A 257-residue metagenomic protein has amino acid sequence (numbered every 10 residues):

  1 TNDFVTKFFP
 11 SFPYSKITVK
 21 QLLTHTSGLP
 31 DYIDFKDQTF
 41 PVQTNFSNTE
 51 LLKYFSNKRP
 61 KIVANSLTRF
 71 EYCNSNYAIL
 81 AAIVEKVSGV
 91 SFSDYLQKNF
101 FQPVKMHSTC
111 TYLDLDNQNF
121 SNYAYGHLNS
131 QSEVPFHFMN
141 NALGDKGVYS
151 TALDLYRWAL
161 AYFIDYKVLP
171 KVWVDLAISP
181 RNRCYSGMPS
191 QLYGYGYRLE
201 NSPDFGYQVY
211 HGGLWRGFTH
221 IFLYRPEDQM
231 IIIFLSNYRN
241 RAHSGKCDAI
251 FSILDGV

Functional and structural regions predicted by a protein language model:
T1, Y197-L199, I232-I233: A short, well-structured edge-of-sheet supersecondary motif
T1-S15, P103-V104: Short, glycine/proline-biased beta-turn/loop segments that scaffold the active-site neighborhood
S15-R216: Short, surface-exposed loop or secondary-structure junction motifs that flank catalytic or metal-binding residues
I33, M188, I233, A242-H243: Generic domain-boundary/flexible-linker signal
F40, G217-T219, N240-H243: A short local loop/turn or secondary-structure capping micro-motif enriched for an aromatic residue
S202-D204, N237-V257: Short, gly/Ser/Thr-rich active-site loops of penicillin-recognizing serine hydrolases
H220-Y238: Short, well-ordered beta-strand elements
